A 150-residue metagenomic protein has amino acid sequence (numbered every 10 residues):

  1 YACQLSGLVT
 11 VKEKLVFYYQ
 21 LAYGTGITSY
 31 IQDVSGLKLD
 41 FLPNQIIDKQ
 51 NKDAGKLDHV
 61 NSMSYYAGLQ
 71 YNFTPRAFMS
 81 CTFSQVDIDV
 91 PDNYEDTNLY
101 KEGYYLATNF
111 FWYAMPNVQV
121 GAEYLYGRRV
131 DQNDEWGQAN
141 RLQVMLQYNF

Functional and structural regions predicted by a protein language model:
Y1-E95, Y100: Detector for outer-membrane/organellar transmembrane beta-barrel domains, recognizing the amphipathic beta-strand
A2, S64, Y105, A139-Q143: Short hydrophobic/aromatic beta-strand or adjacent loop that forms the aromatic wall/cage of a ligand/substrate-binding
Q4-L8, G68, A107-N109, E123 (+1 more regions): Outer-membrane beta-barrel architecture
K14-V16, F78, Q119, A139-Q143: Outer-membrane beta-barrel architecture
S80-T82, N109-L125: Conserved active-site loop/cleft motifs that coordinate metal ions or position small ligands
D89-P91, R128-N133: Short active-site-adjacent structural elements
Y100, D131-W136: Solvent-exposed loop/turn segments connecting transmembrane beta-strands in outer-membrane beta-barrel proteins
W112, Q138-F150: Outer-membrane beta-barrel "beta-signal"
